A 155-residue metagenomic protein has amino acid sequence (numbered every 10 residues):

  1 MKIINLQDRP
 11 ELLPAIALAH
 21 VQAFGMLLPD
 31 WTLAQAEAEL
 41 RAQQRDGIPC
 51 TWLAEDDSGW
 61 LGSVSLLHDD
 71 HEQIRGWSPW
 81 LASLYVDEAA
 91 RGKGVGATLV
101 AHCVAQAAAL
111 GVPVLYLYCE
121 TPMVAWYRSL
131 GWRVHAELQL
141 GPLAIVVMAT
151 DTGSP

Functional and structural regions predicted by a protein language model:
M1-I16: A short beta-loop-alpha structural element at the N-terminal edge of CoA-dependent acyl/N-acetyltransferase catalytic
V21, G25-L53, L61, S65: Active-site rim helix/loop that mediates acceptor-substrate recognition in acyltransferases
A54, L66-H68, V86: GNAT/GCN5-related N-acetyltransferase fold signature
S58-S63, P79: Glycine-rich phosphate/pyrophosphate-binding loop shared by adenosine-nucleotide-utilizing enzymes
R75-E88: Conserved acetyl-CoA binding element of GNAT-fold acetyltransferases
A90, G94-H102: Conserved acetyl-CoA pyrophosphate-binding loop and the N-cap/start of the following alpha-helix in GNAT-like
A107-C119: Conserved GNAT acetyl-CoA-binding A-motif
Y118-T121, L130-P155: C-terminal "cap" of GNAT-fold acetyltransferases
